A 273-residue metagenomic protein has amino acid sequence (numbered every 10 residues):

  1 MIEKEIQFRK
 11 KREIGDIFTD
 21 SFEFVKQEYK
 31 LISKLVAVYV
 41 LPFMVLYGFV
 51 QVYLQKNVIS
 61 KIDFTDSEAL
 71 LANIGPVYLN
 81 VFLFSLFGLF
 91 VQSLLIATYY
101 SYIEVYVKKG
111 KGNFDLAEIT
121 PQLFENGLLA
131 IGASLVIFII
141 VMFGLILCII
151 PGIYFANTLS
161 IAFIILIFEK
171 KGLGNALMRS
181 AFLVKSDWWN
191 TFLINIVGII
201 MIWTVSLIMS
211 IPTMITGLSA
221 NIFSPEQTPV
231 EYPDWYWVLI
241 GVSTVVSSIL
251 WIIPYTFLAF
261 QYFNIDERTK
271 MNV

Functional and structural regions predicted by a protein language model:
M1-K11, D16, D20, N57-A69 (+4 more regions): Juxtamembrane transition segments at transmembrane-helix termini in multipass membrane proteins
F22-V38, L128-I131, K185-L193: Membrane-interface helix starts
E28-V36, S85-E118: Cytosolic-side membrane-entry/anchor segment at the start of a transmembrane helix
L31-L54, V91, I140, L193-M209: Hydrophobic alpha-helical transmembrane segments of multi-pass membrane transport/permease proteins
V36-A37, L41, F82, L86 (+9 more regions): Residue-level signature of the transmembrane alpha-helical core of multi-pass small-molecule transporters
P76-L89, F114-L145: Alpha-helical membrane-spanning segments of integral membrane proteins, especially the hydrophobic core of TM bundles
I139-S160: Hydrophobic, aromatic-rich membrane-embedded alpha-helical segments
